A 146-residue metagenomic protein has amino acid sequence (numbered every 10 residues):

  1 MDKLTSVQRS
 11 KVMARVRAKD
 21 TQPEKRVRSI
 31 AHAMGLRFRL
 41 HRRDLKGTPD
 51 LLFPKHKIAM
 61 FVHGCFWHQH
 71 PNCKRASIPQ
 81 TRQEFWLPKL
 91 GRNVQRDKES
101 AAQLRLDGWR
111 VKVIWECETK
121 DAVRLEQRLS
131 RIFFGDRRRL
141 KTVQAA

Functional and structural regions predicted by a protein language model:
M1-A146: Nucleic-acid endo/exonuclease domains
